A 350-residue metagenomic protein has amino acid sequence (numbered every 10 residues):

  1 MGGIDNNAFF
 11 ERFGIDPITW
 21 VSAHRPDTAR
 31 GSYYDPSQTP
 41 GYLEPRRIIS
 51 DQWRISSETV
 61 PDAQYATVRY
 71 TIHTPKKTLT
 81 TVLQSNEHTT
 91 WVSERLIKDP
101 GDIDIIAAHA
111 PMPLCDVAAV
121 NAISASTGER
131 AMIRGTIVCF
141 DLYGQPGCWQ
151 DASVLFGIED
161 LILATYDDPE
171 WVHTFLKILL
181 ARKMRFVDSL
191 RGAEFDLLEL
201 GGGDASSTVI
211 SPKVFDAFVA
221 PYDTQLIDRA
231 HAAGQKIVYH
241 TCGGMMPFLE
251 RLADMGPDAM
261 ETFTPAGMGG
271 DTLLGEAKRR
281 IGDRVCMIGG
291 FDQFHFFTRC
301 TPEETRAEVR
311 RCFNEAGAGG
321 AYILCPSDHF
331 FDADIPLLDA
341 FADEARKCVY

Functional and structural regions predicted by a protein language model:
M1, H73, P100-Y350: Active-site loop segments of alpha/beta catalytic cores
M1-D51: Segments that shape or occlude catalytic/ligand-binding pockets
A23-R30, R47-S57, R69, T136-Y143: Short, glycine/charge-rich beta-strand/loop segments that flank catalytic centers and engage negatively charged groups
G41-Q52, S56, V82-A122: A gly/proline- and charged-residue-enriched helix-loop-helix capping module
V60-P61: Short, solvent-exposed beta-strand/turn "edge" segments of beta-rich domains on protein surfaces
Q64-H73: Generic recognition of long tandem-repeat/solenoid scaffolds
T81-Q84, Q145-G147: Short, conserved acidic/polar surface loops in the N-terminal third of protein domains
